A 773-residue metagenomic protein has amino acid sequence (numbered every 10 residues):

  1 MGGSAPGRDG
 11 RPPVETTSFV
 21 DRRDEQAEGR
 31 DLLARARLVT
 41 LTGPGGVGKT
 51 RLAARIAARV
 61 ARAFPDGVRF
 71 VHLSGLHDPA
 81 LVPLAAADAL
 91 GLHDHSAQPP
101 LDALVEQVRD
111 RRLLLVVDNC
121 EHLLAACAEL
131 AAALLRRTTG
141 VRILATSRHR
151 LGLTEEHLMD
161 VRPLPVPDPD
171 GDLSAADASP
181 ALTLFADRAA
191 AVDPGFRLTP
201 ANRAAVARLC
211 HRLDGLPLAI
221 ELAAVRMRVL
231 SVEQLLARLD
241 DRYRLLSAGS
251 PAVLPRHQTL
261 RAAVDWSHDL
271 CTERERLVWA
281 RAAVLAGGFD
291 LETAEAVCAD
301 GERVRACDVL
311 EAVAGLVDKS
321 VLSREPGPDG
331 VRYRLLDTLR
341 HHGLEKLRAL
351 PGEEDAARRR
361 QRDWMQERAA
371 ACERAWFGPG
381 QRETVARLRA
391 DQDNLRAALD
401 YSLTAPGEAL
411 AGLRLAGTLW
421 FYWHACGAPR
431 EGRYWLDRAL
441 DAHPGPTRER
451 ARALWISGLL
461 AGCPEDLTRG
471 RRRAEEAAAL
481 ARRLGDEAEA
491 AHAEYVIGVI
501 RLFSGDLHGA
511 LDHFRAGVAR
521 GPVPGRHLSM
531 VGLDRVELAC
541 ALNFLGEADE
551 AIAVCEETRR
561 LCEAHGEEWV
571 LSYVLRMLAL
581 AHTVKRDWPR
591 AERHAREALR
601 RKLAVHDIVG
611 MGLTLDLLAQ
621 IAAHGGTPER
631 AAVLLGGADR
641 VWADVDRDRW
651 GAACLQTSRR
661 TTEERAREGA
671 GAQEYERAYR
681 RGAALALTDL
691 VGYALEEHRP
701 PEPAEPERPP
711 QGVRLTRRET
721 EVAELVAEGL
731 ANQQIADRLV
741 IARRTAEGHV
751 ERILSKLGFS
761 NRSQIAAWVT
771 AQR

Functional and structural regions predicted by a protein language model:
M1-R430, W435-D437, D441, V609 (+3 more regions): Aliphatic-rich helical/repeat scaffold segments used for oligomerization and domain docking
M1-S18, P167-S174, L687-T720: Intrinsically disordered or compositionally simple regulatory linkers and C-terminal tails in signal-transduction
C372-R387, V605-I608, A643-R660: Acidic, Ser/Thr-rich low-complexity linear motifs
A375, L413-G427, E449-L467, A488-D506 (+7 more regions): Tandem amphipathic alpha-helical repeat scaffolds
R387, D391, G407-E408, A425 (+10 more regions): Short coil/turn linker motifs that delimit alpha-helical repeat modules in TPR/alpha-solenoid proteins
L399-D400, D437-D441, E475-D486, R515-R526 (+3 more regions): Amphipathic alpha-helical segments of tetratricopeptide repeats
A704-R773: Helix-turn-helix DNA-binding segment
